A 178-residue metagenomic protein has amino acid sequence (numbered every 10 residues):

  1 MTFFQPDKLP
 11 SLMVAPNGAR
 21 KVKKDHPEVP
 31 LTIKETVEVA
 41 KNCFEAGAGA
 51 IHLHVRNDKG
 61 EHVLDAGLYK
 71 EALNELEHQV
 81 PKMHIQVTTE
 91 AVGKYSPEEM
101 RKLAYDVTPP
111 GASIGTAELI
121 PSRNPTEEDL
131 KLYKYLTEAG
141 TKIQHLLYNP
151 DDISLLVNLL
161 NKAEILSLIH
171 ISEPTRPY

Functional and structural regions predicted by a protein language model:
T2-E28: N-terminal small/glycine-rich loop or linker at the start of catalytic domains across soluble metabolic enzymes
L12-V14, I51-L53, M83-T89, P110-I114 (+2 more regions): Hydrophobic faces of well-ordered beta-strands that scaffold small-molecule active sites in alpha/beta enzyme cores
A15-A19, R56-D58, T88-V92, G115-L119 (+2 more regions): Active-site beta-loop-alpha junctions enriched in small/polar residues
A19-E35, T88-S96, P121-R123: Active-site mouth loops of central-metabolism enzymes
T36, C43, H54, A112 (+1 more regions): Conserved, mostly hydrophobic/aromatic
G60-A72, Y95, I120-Y133, D151-L155: Active-site-adjacent beta->alpha loops and helix N-cap segments on the catalytic face of soluble alpha/beta enzymes
H62-V87, L136: Alpha-helix-loop-beta-strand connector modules within alpha/beta enzyme cores
I169-Y178: Single conserved hydrophobic/aromatic residue that forms the stacking wall/gate of nucleotide- or nucleobase-binding
